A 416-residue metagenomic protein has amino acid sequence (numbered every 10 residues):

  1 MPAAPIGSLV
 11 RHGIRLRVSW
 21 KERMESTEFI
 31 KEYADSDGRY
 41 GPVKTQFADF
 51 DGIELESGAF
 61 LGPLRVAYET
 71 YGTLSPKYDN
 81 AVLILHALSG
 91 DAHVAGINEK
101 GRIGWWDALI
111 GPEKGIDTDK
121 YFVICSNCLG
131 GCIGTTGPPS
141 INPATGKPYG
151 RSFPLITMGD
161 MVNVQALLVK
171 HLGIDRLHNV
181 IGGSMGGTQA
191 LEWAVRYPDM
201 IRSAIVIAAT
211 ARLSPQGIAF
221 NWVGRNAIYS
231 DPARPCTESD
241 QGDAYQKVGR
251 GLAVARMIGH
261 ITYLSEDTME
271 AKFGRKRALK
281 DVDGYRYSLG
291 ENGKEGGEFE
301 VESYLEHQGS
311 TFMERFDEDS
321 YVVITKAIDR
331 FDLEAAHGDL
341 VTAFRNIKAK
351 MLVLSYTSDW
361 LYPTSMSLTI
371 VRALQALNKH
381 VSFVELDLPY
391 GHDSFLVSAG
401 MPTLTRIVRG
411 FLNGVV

Functional and structural regions predicted by a protein language model:
M24-I84, N98: Catalytic-loop region of hydrolases
E69, T73-N142: N-terminal cap/lid subdomain of alpha/beta-hydrolase-fold enzymes
P148, S152, G159-H178: Conserved acidic catalytic loop of the alpha/beta-hydrolase fold
R176-P215: Conserved hydrolase catalytic core segment
V206-T311: Alpha/beta-hydrolase-fold enzymes
A336-L340, P363-A373: Short alpha-helix in the alpha/beta-hydrolase fold that links the catalytic acid
I347, V353-S355: Short beta-strand/loop motif that positions the catalytic acidic residue of the alpha/beta-hydrolase fold
L377-V416: Catalytic active-site module of serine/aspartate enzymes centered on a nucleophile-bearing elbow/loop
